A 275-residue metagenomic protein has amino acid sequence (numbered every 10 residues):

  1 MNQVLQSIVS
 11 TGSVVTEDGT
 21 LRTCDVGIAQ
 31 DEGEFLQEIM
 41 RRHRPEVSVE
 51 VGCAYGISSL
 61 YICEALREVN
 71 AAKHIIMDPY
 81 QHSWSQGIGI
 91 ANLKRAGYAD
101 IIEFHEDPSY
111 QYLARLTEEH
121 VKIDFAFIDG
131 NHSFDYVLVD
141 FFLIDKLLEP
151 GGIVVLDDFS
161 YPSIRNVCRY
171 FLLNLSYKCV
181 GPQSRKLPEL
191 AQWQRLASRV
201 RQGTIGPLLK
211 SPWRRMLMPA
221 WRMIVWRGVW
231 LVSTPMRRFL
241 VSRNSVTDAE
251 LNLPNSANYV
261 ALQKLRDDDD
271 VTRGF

Functional and structural regions predicted by a protein language model:
M1-I28: Rossmann-like AdoMet
R22-F275: S-adenosylmethionine/decaboxylated-SAM
